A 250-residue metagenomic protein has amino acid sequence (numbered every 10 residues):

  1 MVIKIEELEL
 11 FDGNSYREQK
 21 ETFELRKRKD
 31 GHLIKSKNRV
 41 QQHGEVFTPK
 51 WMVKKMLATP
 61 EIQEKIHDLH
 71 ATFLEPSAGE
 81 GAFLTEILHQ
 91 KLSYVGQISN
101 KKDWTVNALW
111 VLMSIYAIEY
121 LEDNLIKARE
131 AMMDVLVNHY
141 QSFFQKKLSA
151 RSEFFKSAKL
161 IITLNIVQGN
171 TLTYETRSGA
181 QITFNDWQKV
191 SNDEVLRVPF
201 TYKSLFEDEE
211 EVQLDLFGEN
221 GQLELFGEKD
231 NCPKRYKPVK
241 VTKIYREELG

Functional and structural regions predicted by a protein language model:
M1-G250: SAM-dependent methyltransferase catalytic region
